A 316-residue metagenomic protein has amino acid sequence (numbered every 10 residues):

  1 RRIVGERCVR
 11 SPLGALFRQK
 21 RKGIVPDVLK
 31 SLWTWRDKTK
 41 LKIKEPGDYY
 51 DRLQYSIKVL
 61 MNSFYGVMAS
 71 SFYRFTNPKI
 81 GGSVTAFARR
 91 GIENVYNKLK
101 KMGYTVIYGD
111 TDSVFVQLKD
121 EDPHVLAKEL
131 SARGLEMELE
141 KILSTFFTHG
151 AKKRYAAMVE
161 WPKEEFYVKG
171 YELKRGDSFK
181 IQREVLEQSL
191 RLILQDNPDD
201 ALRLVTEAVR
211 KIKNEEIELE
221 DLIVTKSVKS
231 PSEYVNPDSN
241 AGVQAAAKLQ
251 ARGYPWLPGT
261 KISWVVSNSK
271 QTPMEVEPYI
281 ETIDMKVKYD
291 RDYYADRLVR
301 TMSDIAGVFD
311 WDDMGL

Functional and structural regions predicted by a protein language model:
R1-L13, K20-I24, V28, K44 (+4 more regions): DNA-dependent DNA polymerase catalytic subunits
R7-S11, T34-K38, N62-S70: Active-site-adjacent bridging/hinge elements
F17-Q19, K38-T39: Catalytic P-loop NTP-binding/switch module of NTPases
L29-I43: Non-transmembrane amphipathic alpha-helical segments
K40-K44, Y65-F72, L99-G103: Structural motif corresponding to the C-terminal cap of alpha-helices
V67-A86: Gly-rich Lys/Arg/Thr-decorated short loops/hinges at beta-loop-alpha junctions or inter-strand turns that position
